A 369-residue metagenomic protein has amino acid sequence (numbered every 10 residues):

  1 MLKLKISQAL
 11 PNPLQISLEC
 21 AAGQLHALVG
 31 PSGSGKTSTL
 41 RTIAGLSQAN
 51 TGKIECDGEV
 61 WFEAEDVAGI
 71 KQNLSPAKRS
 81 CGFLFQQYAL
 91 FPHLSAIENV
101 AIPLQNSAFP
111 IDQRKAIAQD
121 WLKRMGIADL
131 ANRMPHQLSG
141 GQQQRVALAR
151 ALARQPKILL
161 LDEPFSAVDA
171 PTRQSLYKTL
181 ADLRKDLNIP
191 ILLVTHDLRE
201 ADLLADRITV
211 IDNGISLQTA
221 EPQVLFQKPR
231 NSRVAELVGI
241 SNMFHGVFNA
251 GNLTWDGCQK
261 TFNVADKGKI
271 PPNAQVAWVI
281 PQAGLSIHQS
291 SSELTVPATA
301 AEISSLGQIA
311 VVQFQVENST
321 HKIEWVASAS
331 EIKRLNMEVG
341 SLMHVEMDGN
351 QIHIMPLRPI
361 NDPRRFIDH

Functional and structural regions predicted by a protein language model:
K5-L25, V29-P31, T37, G45-Q48 (+3 more regions): Non-catalytic connector elements of ABC transporters
A27, Q72-S75, R79-A89, L192: ABC nucleotide-binding domain signature
T37-L40, V146: ABC ATPase nucleotide-binding domain helices that frame the ATP-binding cleft
S47-Q48, E55, A89, Q105 (+1 more regions): A position-specific signal in ABC ATPase nucleotide-binding domains
G52-E65: Conserved ABC transporter NBD signature motif
K78, F85-A89, L94, F165 (+1 more regions): ABC ATPase nucleotide-binding domain signature
S80-G82, S95-R233: ABC ATPase nucleotide-binding domains
F226-A250, V279: C-terminal boundary and immediately downstream tail of ABC-type ATPase nucleotide-binding domains
